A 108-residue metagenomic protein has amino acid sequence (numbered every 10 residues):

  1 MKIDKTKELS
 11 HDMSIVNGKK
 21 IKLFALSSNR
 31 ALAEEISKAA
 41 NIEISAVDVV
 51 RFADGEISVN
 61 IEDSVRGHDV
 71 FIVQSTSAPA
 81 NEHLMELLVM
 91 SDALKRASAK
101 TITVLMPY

Functional and structural regions predicted by a protein language model:
M1-Y108: PRPP-associated nucleotide enzymes
